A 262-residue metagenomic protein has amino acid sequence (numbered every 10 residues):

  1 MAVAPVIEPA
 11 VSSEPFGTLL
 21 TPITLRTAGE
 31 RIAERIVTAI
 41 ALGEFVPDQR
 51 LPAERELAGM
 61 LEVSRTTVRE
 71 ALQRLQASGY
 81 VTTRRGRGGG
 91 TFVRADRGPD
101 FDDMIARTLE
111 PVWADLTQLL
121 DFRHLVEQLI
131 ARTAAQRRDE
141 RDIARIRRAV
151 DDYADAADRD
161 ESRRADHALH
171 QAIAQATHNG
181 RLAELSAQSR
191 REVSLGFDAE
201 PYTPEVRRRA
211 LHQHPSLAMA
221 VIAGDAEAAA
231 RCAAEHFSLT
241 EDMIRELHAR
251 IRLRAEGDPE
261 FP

Functional and structural regions predicted by a protein language model:
M1-F122, R252, D258, P262: Short linear motifs at protein or domain termini
V3, I7-V11, R190-P262: C-terminal all-alpha effector/ligand-binding and dimerization domain of prokaryotic HTH-type transcriptional repressors
L25-G29, D166, A210: Conserved donor sugar-nucleotide recognition element shared by glycan-biosynthetic enzymes
A53, T177-G180, G224-A226: Short loop-to-helix capping motifs
L119-A199, L211-S216, R231-D242: Conserved amphipathic alpha-helical segments that form helical-bundle/coiled-coil interaction surfaces
